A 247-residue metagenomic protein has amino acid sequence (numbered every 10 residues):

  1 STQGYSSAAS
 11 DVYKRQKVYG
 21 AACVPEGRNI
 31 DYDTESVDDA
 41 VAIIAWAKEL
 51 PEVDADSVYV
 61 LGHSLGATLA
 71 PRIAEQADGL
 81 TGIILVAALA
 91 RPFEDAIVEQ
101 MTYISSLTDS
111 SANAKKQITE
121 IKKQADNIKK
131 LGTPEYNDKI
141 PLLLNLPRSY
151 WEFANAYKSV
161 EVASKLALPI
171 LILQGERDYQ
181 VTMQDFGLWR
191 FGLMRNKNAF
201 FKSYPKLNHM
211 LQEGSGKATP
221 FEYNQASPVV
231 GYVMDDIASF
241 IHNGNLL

Functional and structural regions predicted by a protein language model:
S1-Q16: Single conserved hydrophobic/aromatic residue that forms the stacking wall/gate of nucleotide- or nucleobase-binding
K14-I30, H209-E213: Glycine-rich "HGGG/HGxG" loop immediately N-terminal to the catalytic nucleophile of the alpha/beta-hydrolase
N29-P51: Alpha/beta-hydrolase active-site loop
W46-I104: Primarily recognizes the serine-hydrolase "nucleophile elbow" in alpha/beta-hydrolase and SGNH/GDSL folds
I84-K165: Accessory cap/linker subdomain of secreted extracellular hydrolases
L166, I172-Q174: Short beta-strand/loop motif that positions the catalytic acidic residue of the alpha/beta-hydrolase fold
Y179-D185: Conserved alpha/beta-hydrolase "acid-adjacent" motif
L207-M210, S215-L247: Catalytic active-site module of serine/aspartate enzymes centered on a nucleophile-bearing elbow/loop
